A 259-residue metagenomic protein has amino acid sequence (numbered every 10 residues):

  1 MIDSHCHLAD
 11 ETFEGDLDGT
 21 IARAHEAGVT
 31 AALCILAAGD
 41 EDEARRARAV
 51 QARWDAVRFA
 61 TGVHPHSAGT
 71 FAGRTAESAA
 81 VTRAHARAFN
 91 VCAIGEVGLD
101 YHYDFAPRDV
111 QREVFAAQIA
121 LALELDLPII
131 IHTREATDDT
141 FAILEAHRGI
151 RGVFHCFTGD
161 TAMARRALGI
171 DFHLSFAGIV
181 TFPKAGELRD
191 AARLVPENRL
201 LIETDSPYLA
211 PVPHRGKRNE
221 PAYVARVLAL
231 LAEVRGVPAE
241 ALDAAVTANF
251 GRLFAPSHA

Functional and structural regions predicted by a protein language model:
M1-A259: Mid-domain alpha/beta scaffold segments of enzyme catalytic cores
